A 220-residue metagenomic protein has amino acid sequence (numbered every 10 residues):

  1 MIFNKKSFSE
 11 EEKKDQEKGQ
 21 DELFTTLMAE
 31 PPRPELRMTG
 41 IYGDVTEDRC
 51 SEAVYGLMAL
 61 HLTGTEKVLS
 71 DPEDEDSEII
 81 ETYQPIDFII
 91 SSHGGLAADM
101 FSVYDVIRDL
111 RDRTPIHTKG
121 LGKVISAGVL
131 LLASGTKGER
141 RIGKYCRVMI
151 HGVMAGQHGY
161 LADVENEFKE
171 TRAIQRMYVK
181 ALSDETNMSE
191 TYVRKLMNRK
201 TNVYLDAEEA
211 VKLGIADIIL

Functional and structural regions predicted by a protein language model:
M1-L220: Terminal-region recognition feature
